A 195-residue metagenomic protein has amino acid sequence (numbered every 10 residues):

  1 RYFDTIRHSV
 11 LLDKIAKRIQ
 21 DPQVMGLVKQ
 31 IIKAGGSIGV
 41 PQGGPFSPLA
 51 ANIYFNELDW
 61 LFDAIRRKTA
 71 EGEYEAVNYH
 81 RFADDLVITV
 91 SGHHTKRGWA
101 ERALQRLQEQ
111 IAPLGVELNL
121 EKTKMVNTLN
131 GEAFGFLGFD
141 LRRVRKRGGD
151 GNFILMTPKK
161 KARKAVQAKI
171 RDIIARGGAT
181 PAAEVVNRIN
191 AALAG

Functional and structural regions predicted by a protein language model:
R1-T128, A133: Conserved polymerase palm-domain catalytic core
V10-K14, D85, K169-I173, A192-G195: A general alpha-helix detector
K33, L114-R188, A192: A conserved non-catalytic segment of reverse transcriptases and RNA-directed RNA polymerases corresponding to the late
T89, H93, I173-G177, G195: Alpha-helix C-capping/helix-to-loop hinge sites
